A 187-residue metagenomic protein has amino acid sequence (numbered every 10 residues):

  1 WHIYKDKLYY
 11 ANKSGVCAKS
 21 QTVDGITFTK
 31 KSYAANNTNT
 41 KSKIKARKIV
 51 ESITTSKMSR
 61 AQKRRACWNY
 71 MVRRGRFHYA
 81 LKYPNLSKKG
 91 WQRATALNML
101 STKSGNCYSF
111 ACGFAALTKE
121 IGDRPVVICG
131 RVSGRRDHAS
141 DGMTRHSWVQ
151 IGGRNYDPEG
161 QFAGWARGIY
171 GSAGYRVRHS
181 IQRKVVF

Functional and structural regions predicted by a protein language model:
W1-I44, R136-T144, W148-Q150: Extracellular adhesion/carbohydrate-binding repeat motifs centered on closely spaced tryptophans
K7-L8, C17, I49, N155-D157: A generic structural signal for ordered secondary structure
K41-M99: Secondary-structure boundary elements
K63-M71, K103-T118: Active-site nucleophilic cysteine motif
H78-N106, A111, I121-S140: Catalytic cysteine-centered active-site loop
C112-R178: Hydrophobic/aromatic-rich core segments of domains that either
Y175-F187: Short, low-complexity, Pro/Ser/Thr/Gly-rich segments in the mature regions of secreted, periplasmic
